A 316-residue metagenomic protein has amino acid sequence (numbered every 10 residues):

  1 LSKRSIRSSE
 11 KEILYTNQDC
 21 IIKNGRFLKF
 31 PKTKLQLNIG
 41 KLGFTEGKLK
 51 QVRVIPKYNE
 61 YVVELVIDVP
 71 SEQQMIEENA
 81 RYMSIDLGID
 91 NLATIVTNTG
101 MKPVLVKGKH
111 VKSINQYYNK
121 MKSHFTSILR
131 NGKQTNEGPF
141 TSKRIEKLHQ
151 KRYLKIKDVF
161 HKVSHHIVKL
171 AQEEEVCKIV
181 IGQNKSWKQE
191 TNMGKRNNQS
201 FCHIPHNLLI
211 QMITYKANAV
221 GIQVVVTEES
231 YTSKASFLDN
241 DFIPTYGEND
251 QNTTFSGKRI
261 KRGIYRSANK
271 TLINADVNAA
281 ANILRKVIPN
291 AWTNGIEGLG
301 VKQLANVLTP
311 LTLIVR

Functional and structural regions predicted by a protein language model:
L1-K57, Q199, H203: Acidic carboxylate diad motif detector
I22-F30, Y61-V66, G263-S267: Generic recognition of long tandem-repeat/solenoid scaffolds
F30-K48, M75-E78, M101-K109, I273-V277: Short amphipathic beta-strand/extended segments with alternating polar/hydrophobic composition
L35, D68-P70, D90, G100 (+4 more regions): Short, glycine-/Ser/Thr-/acidic-enriched flexible segments
G40, A171-E174, A217: Hydrophobic pocket-lining residues that define ligand/cofactor binding sites across diverse proteins
G47-L49, A80-Y82, Y231, I260: Short beta-strand-initiation
K57-I210, T293-R316: Substrate-contacting helices/loops that form the catalytic groove of nucleic-acid and nucleotide-polymer processing
N198-S200, I204-R316: Positively charged, low-complexity nucleic-acid-binding target-recognition regions
